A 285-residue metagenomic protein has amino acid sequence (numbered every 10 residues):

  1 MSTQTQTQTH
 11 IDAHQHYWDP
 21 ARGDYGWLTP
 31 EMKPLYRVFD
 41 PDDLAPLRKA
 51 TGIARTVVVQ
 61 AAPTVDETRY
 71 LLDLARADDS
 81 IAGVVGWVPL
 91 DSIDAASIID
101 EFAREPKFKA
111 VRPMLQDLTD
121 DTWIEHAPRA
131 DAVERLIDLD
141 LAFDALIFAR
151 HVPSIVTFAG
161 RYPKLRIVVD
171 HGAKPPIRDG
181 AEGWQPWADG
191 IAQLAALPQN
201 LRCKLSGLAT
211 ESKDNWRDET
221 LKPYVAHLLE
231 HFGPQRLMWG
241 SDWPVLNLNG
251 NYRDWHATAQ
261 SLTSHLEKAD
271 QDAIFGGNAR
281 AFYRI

Functional and structural regions predicted by a protein language model:
M1-W27: Replace "His-x-His-based motif
S2-I11, P34-R55, A226-H227, H231-M238 (+1 more regions): Mid-to-C-terminal alpha-helical segments outside catalytic/metal-binding sites
H14, T56, L71, V84 (+7 more regions): Conserved, mostly hydrophobic/aromatic
W18-A54, E105-L118, L165-R166, A173 (+3 more regions): Active-site gating loops and adjacent loop-to-helix segments of metal-dependent hydrolytic enzymes
P41-A45, T68, L72, A96-D100 (+5 more regions): Generic structural signal for well-ordered alpha-helices, preferentially at hydrophobic/aromatic core positions
T64-R150, T157, E182, K204-L208 (+1 more regions): Active-site gating/metal-coordination segments in enzymes
D66-A82, L165-V169, L221-E230, W255-L262: Short, electropositive alpha-helical surface patch
W123-M238: Catalytic pocket-lining loop regions of alpha/beta-barrel enzymes, especially the amidohydrolase/enolase/GH5 lineages
